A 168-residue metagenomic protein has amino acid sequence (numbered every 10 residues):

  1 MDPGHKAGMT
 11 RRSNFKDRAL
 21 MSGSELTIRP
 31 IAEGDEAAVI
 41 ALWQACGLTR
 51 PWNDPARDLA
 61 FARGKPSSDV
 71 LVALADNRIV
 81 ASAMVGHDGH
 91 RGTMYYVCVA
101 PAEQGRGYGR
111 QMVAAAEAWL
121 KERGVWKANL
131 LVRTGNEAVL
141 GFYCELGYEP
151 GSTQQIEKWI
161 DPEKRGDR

Functional and structural regions predicted by a protein language model:
M9-G34, D161-R168: Conserved N-terminal entry element of GNAT/NAT acetyltransferase domains
L26, P30-Y96, A100, V113-A115 (+2 more regions): Acetyl-CoA-dependent GNAT
A100-R106, T134-G135: Active-site acidic-Proline motif in GNAT/NAT acetyltransferases
R110: Residues forming the Rossmann-fold NAD(P)(H) cofactor-binding site
L120-V132: Conserved GNAT acetyl-CoA-binding A-motif
L130-V139, E157-D161: Conserved beta-strand-loop-alpha-helix junction that forms the acyl-donor binding cleft
Y143, Y148: Conserved active-site tyrosine of GNAT-family acetyltransferases
